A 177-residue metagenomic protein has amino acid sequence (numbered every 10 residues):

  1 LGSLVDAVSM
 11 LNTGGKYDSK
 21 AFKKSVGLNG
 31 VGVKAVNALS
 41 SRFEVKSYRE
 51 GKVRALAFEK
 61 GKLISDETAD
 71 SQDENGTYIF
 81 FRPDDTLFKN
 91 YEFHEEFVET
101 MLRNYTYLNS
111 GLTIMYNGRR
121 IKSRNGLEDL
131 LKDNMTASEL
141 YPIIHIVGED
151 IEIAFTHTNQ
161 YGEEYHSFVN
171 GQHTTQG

Functional and structural regions predicted by a protein language model:
L1-S3, G14-S138: GHKL-type ATPase core
A7: Acidic, two-metal ion nucleic-acid-processing modules in DNA metabolism proteins
M10-L11: Mobile ATP-lid/nucleotide-binding loop of the nucleotide-binding subdomain
M115-G177: GHKL/Bergerat-fold ATPase module in large chromosome/replication-associated machines
